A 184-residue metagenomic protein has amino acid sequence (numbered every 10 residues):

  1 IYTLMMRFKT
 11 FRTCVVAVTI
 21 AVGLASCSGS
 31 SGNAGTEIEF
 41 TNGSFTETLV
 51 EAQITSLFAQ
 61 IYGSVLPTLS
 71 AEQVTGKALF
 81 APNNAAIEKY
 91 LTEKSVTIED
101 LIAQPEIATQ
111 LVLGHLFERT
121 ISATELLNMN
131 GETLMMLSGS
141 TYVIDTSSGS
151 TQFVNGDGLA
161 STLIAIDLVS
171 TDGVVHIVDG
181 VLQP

Functional and structural regions predicted by a protein language model:
L4-V15: Bacterial N-terminal signal peptides that target proteins for export
V16-I20: Hydrophobic helical h-region of N-terminal Sec-dependent signal peptides in bacterial secretory/periplasmic proteins
V22-S26: C-terminal motif of bacterial Sec signal peptides marking the signal peptidase cleavage site
C27-P184: Mature, structured domains of secreted/extracytosolic soluble proteins
